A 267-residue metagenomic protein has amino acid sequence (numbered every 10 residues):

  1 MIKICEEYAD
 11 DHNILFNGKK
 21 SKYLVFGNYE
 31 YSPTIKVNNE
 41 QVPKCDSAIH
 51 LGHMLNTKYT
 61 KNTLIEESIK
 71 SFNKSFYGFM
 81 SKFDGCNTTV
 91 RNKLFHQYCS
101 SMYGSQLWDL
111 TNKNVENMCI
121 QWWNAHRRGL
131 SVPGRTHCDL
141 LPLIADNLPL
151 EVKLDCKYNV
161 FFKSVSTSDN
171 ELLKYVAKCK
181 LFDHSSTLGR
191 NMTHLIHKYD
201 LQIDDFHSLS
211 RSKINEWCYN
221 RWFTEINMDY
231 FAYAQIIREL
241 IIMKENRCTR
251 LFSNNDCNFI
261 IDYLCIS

Functional and structural regions predicted by a protein language model:
M1-I2, C119: Well-ordered, non-membrane alpha-helical segments in soluble/globular domains
I2-K3, E7-Y8, I14-D46: Short, conserved micro-motifs composed of acidic
D11-H12, S168: Structured helix-beta-strand junction loops
N17-K22, F26-G27, A48-V176, K180: Non-catalytic, peripheral interaction segments enriched in hydrophobic/basic residues
S105, D109-L110, K163-S267: Charged boundary/loop elements
